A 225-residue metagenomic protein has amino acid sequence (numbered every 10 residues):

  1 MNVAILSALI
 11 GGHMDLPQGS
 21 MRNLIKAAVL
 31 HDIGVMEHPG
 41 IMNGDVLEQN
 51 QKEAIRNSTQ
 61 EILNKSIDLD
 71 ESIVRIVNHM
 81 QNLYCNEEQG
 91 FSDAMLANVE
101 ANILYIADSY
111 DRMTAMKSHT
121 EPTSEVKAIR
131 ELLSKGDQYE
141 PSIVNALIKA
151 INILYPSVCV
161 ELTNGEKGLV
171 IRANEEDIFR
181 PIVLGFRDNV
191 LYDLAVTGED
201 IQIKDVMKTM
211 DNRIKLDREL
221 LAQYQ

Functional and structural regions predicted by a protein language model:
M1-A54: Acidic/His-rich, divalent-metal-binding segments that scaffold phosphate/diphosphate chemistry
N2-G12, Q51-K65, S124-G136: An active-site-proximal "capping" alpha-helix that borders the catalytic cofactor pocket
A28, L63-Y105, H119-T120, I129-D137 (+1 more regions): Histidine/acidic-rich helix-loop-helix segments that form or flank divalent-metal centers in metalloenzyme catalytic
A115-M116: Glycine-rich phosphate/pyrophosphate-binding beta-alpha loops
D177-G185: Short, solvent-exposed secondary-structure boundary/capping segments
R187-Q225: Glycine- and charge-enriched low-complexity intrinsically disordered segments
